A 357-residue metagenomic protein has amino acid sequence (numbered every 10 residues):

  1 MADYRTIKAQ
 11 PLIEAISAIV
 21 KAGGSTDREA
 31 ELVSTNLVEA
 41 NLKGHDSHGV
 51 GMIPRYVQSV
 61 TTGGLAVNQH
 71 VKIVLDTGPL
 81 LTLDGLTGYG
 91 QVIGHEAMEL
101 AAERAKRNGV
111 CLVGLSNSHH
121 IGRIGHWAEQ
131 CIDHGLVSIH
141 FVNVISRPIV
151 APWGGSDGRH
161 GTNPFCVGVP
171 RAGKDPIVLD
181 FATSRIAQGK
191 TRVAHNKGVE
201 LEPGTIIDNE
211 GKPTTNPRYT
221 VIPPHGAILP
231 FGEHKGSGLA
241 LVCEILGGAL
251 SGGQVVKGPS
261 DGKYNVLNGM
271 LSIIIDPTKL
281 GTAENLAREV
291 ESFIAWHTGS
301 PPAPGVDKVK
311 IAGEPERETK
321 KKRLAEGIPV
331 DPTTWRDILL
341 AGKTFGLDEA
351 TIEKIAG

Functional and structural regions predicted by a protein language model:
D3-I7, L12, A22, L250 (+1 more regions): Catalytic-core signal marking the mid-to-C-terminal active-site face
R5-L12, S25-G51, L65-D76, Y264-L267: N-terminal glycine-rich anion-binding loops that anchor highly charged ligand groups
S17-T26, T35-D46, Q58-L65, A102-R107 (+10 more regions): Generic secondary-structure signature for well-ordered alpha-helical cores
H48-R104: Active-site cofactor/substrate anionic-group-binding motifs, chiefly glycine- and Lys/Arg-rich phosphate-binding loops
L80-A172: A generic, well-ordered mixed alpha/beta core segment in the N-terminal half of proteins
P148-T220: Phosphate/diphosphate-binding glycine-rich loops and adjacent basic-rich segments that engage nucleotide
A187-G252, K263-N265: Small-residue-enriched flexible segments
